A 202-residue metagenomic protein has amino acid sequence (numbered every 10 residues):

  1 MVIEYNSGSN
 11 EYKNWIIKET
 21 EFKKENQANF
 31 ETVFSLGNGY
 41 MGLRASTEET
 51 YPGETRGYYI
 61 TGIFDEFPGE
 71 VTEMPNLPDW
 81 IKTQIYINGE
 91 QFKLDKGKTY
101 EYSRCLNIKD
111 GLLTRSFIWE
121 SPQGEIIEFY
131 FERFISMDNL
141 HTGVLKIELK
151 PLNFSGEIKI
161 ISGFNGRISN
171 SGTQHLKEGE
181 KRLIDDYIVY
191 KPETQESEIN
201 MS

Functional and structural regions predicted by a protein language model:
V2-S202: Beta-sandwich/jelly-roll carbohydrate-recognition scaffolds of carbohydrate-active enzymes
